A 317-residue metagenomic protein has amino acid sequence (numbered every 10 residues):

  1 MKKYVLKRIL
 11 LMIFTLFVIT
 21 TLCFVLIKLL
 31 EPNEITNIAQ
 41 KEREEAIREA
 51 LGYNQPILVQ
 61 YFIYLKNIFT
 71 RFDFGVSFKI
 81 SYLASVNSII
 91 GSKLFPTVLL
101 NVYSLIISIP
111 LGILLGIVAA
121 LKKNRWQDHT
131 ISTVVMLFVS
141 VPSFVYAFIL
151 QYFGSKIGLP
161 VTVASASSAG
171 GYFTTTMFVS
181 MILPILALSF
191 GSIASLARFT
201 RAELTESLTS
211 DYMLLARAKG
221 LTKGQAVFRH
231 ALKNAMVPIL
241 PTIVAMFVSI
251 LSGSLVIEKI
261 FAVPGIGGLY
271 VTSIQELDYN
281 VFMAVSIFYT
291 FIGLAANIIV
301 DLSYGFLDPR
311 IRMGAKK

Functional and structural regions predicted by a protein language model:
K2-K3, I19, L94-Q127, S143 (+1 more regions): Alpha-helical transmembrane segments of integral membrane proteins, especially multi-pass inner/plasma-membrane
L6-T15: N-terminal signal-anchor/signal peptide hydrophobic helix marking the start of the first transmembrane segment
M12, K93, T97, T133-M136 (+2 more regions): Residue-level signal for discrete positions within transmembrane alpha-helices of multi-pass small-molecule
T15-I63, G154-M177: Hydrophobic alpha-helical transmembrane segments of membrane transport/permease proteins and related membrane-embedded
L16-L22, M136-Q151, T242-F247: Hydrophobic alpha-helical membrane-insertion segments
L26, L30, A39, F69 (+9 more regions): Hydrophobic aliphatic residues
Y53-I113: An internal, D/E-rich "acidic patch" concept
V76, S132-S195: Membrane-water interface segments at transmembrane-helix boundaries in multipass membrane proteins
